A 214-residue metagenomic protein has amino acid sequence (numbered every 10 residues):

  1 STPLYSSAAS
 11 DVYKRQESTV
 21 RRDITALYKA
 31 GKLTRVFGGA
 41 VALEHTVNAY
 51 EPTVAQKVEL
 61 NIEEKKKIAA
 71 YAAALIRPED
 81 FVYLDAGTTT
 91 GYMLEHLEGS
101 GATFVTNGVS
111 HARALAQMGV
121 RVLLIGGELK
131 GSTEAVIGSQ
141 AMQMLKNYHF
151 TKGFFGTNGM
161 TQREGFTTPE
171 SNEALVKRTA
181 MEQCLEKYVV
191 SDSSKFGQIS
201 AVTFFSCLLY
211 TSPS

Functional and structural regions predicted by a protein language model:
S1-A9, Y13, Y210-S214: Single conserved hydrophobic/aromatic residue that forms the stacking wall/gate of nucleotide- or nucleobase-binding
K14, S18-Y83, L94-T103, L115-V120: HTH-adjacent hinge/linker in prokaryotic transcriptional regulators
L60, T168-N172, F205: Alpha-helix N-cap and loop-to-helix initiation/capping positions
Y71, I76-I199: Mid-protein regulatory/catalytic core that forms ligand/cofactor-binding pockets and protein-protein interaction
A201-S212: C-terminal functional extensions of proteins
